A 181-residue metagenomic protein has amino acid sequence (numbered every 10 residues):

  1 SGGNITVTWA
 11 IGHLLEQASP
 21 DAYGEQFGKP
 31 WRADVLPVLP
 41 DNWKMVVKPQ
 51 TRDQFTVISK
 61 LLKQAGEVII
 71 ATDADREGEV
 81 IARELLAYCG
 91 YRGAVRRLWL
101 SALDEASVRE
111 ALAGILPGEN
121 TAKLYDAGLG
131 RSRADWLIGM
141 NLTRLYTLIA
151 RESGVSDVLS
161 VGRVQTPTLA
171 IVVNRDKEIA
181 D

Functional and structural regions predicted by a protein language model:
S1-M140: Intrinsically disordered, low-complexity regulatory segments
S132-D181: Prokaryote-biased recognition of long, low-complexity C-terminal linker/tail segments that are poorly structured
